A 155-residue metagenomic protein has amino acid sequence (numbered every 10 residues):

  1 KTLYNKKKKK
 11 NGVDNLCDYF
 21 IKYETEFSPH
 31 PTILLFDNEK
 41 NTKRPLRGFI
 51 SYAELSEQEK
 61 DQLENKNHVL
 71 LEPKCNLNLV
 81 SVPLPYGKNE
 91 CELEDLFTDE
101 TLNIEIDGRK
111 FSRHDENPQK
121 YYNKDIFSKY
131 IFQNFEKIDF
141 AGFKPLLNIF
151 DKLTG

Functional and structural regions predicted by a protein language model:
K1-T42: RecA-like P-loop NTPase motor core
K7, F97, F150-D151: Generic low-complexity, intrinsically disordered sequence content enriched in small uncharged/hydrophobic residues
D14, C91, A141-K144: Generic alpha-helical secondary structure signal
F27-K137: Activity-critical C-terminal alpha-helical subdomain
D125-G155: Nucleic-acid enzyme cleavage-core boundary/entry regions
